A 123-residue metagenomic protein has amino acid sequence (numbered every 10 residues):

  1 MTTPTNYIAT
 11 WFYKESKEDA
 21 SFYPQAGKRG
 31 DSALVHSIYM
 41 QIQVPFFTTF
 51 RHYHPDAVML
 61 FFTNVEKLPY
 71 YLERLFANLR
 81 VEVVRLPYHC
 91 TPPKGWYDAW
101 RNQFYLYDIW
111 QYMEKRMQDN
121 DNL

Functional and structural regions predicted by a protein language model:
M1-K94: N-terminal anchoring/stem segment of glycosyltransferases
S37-M40, V44-F46, P92-L123: A conserved donor-nucleotide-binding helix/loop in the catalytic core of Leloir-type glycosyltransferases
